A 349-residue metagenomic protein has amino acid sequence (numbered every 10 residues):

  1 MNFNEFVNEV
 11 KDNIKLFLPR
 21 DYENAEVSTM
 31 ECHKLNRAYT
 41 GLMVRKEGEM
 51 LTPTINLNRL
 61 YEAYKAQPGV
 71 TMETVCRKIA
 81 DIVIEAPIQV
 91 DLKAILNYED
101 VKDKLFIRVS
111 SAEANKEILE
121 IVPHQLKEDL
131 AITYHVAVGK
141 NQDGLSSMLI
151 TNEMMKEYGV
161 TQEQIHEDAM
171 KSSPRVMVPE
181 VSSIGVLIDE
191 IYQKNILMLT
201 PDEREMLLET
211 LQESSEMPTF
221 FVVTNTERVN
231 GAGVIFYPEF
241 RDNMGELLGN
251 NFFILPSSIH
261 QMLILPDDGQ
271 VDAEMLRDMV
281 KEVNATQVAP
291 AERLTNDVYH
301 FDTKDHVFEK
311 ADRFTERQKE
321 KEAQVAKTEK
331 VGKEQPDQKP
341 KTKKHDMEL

Functional and structural regions predicted by a protein language model:
M1-N36: N-terminal alpha-helical "arm" segments
N2-F3, V70-R77, A285-Q287: Basic, alpha-helical nucleic-acid-binding regions used in initiation and control of genome expression
S28-V223: Charged, alpha-helical interface segments at or near domain boundaries
A232-E246: Short amphipathic alpha-helix segments
N250-I254: A short linear hydrophobic-aromatic micro-motif
S257-L263, D267-T295: C-terminal structured domain segments
K281-Q318: TerminUS-proximal long segments
V325-L349: Non-Sec secretion/translocation targeting segments of pathogen effectors
